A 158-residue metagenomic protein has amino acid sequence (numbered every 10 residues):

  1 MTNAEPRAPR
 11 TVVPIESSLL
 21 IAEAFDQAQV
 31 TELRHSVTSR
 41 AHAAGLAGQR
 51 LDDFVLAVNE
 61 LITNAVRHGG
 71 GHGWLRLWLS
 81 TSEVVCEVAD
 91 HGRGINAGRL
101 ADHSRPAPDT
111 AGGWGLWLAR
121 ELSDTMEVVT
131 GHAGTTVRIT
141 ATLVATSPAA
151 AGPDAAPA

Functional and structural regions predicted by a protein language model:
M1-E23, V66-A158: Conserved beta-strand-loop-beta-strand hairpin that lines the nucleotide-binding pocket of ATP/GTP-utilizing enzymes
A8-T11, V30, R34, G45-L46 (+1 more regions): Short hydrophobic/aromatic-rich motifs at helix boundaries and adjacent loops
S18-H35: STAS-typified acidic loop motif
T31-N59, P108: Conserved short strand/loop->alpha-helix "switch" segment adjacent to the catalytic nucleotide/phosphoryl-transfer site
A47-D53, A57-L79: Charged, well-structured alpha/beta interaction segments
